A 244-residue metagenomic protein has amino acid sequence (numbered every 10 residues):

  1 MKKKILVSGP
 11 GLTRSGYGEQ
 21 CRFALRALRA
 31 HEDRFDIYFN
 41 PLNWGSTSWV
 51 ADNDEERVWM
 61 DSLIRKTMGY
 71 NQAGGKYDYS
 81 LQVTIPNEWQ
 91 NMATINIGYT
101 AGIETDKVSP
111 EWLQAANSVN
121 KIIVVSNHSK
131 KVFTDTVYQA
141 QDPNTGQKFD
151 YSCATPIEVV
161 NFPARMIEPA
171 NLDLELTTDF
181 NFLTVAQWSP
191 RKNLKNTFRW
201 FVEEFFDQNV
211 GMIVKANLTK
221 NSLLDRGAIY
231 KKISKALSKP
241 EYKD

Functional and structural regions predicted by a protein language model:
M1-G45: N-terminal subdomain of nucleotide-sugar transferases
M1-K3, M166-N181, F205-Q208: Nucleotide-sugar donor-binding and catalytic loop/hinge architecture of NDP-sugar-dependent glycosyltransferases
L6, L174-K192, F198-V202, M212-V214: Conserved donor-binding/catalytic core segment of Leloir-type glycosyltransferases
L6-S8, S46-V132: Extended catalytic core of nucleotide-activated donor transferases of GT-like folds
G11-L12, V185-S189, L218-N221: Short donor-sugar binding/catalytic loops of nucleotide-sugar-dependent glycosyltransferases, especially enzymes
R14-S15, S189-N193, D207: A short, basic/aromatic alpha-helical/loop segment that forms part of the nucleotidyl-sugar donor-binding site
N120-P169: Donor nucleotide-sugar binding/catalytic pocket of nucleotide-sugar-dependent glycosyltransferases
S222-D244: Nucleotide-activated donor-binding/catalytic signature segment of Leloir-type glycosyltransferases, i.e., the conserved
